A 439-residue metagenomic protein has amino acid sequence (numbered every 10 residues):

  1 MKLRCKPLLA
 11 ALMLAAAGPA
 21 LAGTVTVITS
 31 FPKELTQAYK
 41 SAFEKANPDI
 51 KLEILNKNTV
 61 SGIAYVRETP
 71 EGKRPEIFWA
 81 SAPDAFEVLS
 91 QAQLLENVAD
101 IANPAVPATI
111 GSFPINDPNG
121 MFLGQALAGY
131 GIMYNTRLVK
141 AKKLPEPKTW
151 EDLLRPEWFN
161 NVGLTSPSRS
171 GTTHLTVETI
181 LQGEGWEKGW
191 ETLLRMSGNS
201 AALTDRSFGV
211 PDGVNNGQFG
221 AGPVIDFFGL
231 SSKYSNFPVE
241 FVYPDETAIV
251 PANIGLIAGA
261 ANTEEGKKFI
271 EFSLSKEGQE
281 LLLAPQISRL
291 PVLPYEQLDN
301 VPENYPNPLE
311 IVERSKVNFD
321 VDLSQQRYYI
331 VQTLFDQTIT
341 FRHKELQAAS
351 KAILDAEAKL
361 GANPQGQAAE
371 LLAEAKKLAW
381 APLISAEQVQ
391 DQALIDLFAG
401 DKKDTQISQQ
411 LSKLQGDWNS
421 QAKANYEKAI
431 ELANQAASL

Functional and structural regions predicted by a protein language model:
G23-V88: Early extracytoplasmic/lumenal segment of secretory-pathway proteins
E34-Q37, V60, R74-P75, A80-N215: Extracytoplasmic ligand-binding site segments that recognize negatively charged/polar headgroups
K73-A80, L203, G220-I225, E240-V242: Paired acidic/hydrophobic, glycine-rich loop segments that form the ligand-binding mouth/hinge of periplasmic-binding
D84-V88, N215, G220-P238: A ligand-binding cleft/hinge motif common to bilobed small-molecule-binding domains
M133-L138, I249-T263, L281-L282: A bilobed periplasmic-binding-protein/Venus flytrap-type ligand-binding module shared by bacterial periplasmic
T192-S197, L203, S235-A260: Periplasmic-binding protein-like
I257, N262-E265, I270-D322: Mature extracytoplasmic/periplasmic domains
L354-L439: C-terminal non-catalytic accessory extensions
